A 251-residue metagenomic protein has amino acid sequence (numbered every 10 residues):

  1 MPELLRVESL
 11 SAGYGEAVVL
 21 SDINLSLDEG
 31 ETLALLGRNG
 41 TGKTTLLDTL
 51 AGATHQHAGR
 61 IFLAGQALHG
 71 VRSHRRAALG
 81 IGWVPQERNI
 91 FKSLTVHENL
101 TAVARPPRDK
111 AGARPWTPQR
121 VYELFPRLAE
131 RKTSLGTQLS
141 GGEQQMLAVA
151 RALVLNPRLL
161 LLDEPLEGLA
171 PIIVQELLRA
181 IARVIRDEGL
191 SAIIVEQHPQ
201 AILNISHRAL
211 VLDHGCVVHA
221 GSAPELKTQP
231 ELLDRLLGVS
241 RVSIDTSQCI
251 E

Functional and structural regions predicted by a protein language model:
G15, H55, V96-W116, L124-A129 (+2 more regions): ABC-type ATPase nucleotide-binding domains, specifically the catalytic core motifs of the NBD
L36-R38: The feature captures the beta-strand-to-loop junction immediately N-terminal to the Walker
A51: Helix-to-loop junction immediately C-terminal to a conserved catalytic motif
H55, A67-E87, A111-R114, P118 (+2 more regions): ABC ATPase NBD coupling module
A152-L153: ABC ATPase C-loop
N156: Conserved catalytic motifs of ABC-family nucleotide-binding domains
